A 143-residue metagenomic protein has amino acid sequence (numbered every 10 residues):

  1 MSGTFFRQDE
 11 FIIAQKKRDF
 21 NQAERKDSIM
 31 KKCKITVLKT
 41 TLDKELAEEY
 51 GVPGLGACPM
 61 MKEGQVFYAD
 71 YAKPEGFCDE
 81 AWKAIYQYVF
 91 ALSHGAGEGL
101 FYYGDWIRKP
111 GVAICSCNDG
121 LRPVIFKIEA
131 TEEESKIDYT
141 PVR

Functional and structural regions predicted by a protein language model:
F11-I13, F20, D27-S28: Short terminal hydrophobic/aromatic SLiMs and anchors at protein ends
C33-T40: A short beta-strand micro-motif
E45-A47, Y139: Helix-rich terminal scaffold detector
E48-P74: Short, flexible N-terminal segments of the mature chain
P74-A84: Short, Lys/Arg- and Gly-enriched loop/turn segments at beta-strand edges
S93-V142: Short, compact, well-ordered microdomains
